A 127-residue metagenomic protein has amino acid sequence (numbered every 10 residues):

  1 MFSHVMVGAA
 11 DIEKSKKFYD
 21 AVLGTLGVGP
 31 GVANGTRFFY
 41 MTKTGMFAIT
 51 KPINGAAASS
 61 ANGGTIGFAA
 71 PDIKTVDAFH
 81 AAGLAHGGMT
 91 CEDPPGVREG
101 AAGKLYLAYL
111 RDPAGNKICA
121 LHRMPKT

Functional and structural regions predicted by a protein language model:
M1-K17, I66, M124-T127: N-terminal beta-strand motif that seeds the catalytic metal site of vicinal oxygen chelate
V7-F47: Core segments of cupin and vicinal oxygen chelate
A10-K14, F68-A114: Vicinal oxygen chelate
V32-A33, E92-D93, M124: A generic structural-conservation signal
F39-T44, L110-P113, R123: Active-site beta-strand termini and strand-to-loop segments that position acidic
M41-A85: Long, continuous compositionally biased terminal/linker segments
K51-N54, V97, R123-K126: Acetyl-CoA-dependent GNAT
